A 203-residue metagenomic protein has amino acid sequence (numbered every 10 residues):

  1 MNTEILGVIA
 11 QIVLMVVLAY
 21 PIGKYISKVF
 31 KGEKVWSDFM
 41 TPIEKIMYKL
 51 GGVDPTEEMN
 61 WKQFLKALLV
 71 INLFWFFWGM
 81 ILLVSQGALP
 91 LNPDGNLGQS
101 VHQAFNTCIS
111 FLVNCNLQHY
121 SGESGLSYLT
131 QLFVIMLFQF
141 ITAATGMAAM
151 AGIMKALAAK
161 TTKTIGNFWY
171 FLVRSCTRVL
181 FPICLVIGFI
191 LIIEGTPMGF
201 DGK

Functional and structural regions predicted by a protein language model:
M1-N106, A158, T162-G166, Y170 (+1 more regions): N-terminal alpha-helical transmembrane segments of multi-pass membrane transport and channel/translocase proteins
E4-I5, L132, A148: Generic signal for short, ordered secondary-structure residues within or immediately flanking folded domains
Q63-L65, C115-T142: Individual transmembrane alpha-helix segments
N96-S121, G125: Intramembrane catalytic core of multi-pass membrane enzymes that act on lipidic substrates
I109-N116, T145-G152, T177-L185: Membrane-embedded alpha-helical core segments of multi-pass
H119-G122, K155-A158, K163: Extended interaction regions within the primary functional domain
V134-L137, M150-L157: Short acidic, glycine/Ser/Thr-rich loop/turn "cap" segments at secondary-structure junctions
